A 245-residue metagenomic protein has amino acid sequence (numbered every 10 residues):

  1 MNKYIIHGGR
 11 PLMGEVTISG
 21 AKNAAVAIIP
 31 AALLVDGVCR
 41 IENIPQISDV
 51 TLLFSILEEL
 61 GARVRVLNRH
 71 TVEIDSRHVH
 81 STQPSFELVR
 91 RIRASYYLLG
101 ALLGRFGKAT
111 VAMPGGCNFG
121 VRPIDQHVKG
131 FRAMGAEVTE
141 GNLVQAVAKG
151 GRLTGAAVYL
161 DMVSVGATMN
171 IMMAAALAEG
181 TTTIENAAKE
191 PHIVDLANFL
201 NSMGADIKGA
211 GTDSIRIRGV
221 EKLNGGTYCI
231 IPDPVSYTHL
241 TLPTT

Functional and structural regions predicted by a protein language model:
M1-T17, F54, A62-E87, A136-D161 (+3 more regions): Self-splicing inteins and homing endonuclease
N2-Y4, T17-E42, T51, V64-V72: N-terminal glycine-rich anion-binding loops that anchor highly charged ligand groups
E15, R93-G100, A157-V158, G166-M172 (+2 more regions): Intrinsic, low-complexity N-terminal interaction/targeting segments
E42-P114: Glycine-rich, N-terminal phosphate-binding loop and its surrounding beta-alpha-beta segment
S81-A157: Hydrophobic alpha-helical hairpins/lids featuring a short glycine-rich hinge
M169, M173-T182, V194: Internal alpha/beta core interface subdomains
T238-T244: Conserved small/polar residues in nucleotide/adenosyl-binding loops
